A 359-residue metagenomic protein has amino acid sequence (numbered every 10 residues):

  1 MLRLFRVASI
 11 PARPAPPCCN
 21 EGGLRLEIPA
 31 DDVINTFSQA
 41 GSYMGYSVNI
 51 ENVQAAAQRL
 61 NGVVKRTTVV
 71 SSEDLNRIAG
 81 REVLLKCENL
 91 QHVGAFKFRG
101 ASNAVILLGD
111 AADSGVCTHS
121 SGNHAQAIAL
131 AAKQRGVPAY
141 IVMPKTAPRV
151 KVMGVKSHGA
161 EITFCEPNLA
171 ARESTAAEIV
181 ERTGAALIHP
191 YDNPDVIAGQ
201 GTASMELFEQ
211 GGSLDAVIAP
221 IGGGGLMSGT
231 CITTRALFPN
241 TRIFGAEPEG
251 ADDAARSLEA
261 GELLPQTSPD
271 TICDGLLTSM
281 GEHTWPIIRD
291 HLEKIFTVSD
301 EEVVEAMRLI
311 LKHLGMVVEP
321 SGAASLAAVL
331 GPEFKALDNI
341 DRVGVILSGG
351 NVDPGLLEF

Functional and structural regions predicted by a protein language model:
M1, V7-I10, I28, V33-I34: Short hydrophobic transmembrane-like helices used for membrane targeting/insertion
C18-C19: Cysteine-centered motifs
G22-G23, G41: Residue-identity detector for glycine
N35-F359: PLP-dependent amino-acid enzyme catalytic core
